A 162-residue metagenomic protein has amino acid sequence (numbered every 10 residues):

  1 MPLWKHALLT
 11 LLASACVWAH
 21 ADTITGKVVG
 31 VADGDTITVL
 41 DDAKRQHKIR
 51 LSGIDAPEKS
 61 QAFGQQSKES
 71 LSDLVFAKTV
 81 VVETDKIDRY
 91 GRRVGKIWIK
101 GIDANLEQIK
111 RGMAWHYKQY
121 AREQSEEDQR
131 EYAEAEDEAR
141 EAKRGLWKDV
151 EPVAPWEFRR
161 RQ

Functional and structural regions predicted by a protein language model:
P2-L8, L12, C16-Q162: Small beta-barrel nucleic-acid-binding modules, primarily SNase/OB-fold domains and secondarily Tudor-like barrels
